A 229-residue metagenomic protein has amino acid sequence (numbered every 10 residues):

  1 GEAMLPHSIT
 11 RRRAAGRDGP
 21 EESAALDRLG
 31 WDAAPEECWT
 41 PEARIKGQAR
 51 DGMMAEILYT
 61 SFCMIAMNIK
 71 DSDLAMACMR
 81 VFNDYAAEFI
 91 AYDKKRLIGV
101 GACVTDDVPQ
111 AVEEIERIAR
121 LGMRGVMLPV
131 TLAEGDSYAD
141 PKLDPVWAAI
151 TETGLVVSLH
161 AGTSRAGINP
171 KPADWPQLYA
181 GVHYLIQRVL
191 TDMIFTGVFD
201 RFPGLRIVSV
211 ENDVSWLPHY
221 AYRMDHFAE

Functional and structural regions predicted by a protein language model:
G1-E229: Helix-coil boundary/capping segments in enzymes
